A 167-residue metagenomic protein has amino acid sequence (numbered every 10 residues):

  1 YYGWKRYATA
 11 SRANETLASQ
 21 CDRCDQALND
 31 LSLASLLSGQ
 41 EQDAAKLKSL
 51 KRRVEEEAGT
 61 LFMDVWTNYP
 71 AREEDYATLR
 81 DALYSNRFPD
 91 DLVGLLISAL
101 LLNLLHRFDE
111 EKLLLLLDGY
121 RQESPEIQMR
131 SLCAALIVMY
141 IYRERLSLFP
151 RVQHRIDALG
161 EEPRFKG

Functional and structural regions predicted by a protein language model:
Y1-L28: N-terminal low-complexity regulatory segments of large eukaryotic nuclear proteins
S19-Q122, I127-Q128, A134, V138-S147: Alpha-helical solenoid scaffolds in large eukaryotic transport, assembly, and signaling factors
V54-A58, L148-G167: Long alpha-helical HEAT/HEAT-like repeat alpha-solenoid scaffolds in very large eukaryotic proteins, especially those
